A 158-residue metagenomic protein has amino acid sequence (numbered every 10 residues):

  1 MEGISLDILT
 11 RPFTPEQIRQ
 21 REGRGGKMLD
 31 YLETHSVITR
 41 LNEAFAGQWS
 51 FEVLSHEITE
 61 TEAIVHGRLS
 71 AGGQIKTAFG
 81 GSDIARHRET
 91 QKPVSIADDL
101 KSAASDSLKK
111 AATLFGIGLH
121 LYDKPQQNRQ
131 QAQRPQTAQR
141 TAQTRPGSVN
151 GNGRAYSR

Functional and structural regions predicted by a protein language model:
M1-D30: N-terminal, Lys/Arg- and Ser/Thr-rich interaction peptides
E2-I4, G23, R129-R158: Interfaces that engage single-stranded nucleic acids at replication/repair/recombination sites
G3-I4, H35-Q136: Positively charged, aromatic-enriched nucleic acid-contacting surfaces
E22, A63, T77, A112 (+2 more regions): Compositionally biased, low-complexity repeat tracts
